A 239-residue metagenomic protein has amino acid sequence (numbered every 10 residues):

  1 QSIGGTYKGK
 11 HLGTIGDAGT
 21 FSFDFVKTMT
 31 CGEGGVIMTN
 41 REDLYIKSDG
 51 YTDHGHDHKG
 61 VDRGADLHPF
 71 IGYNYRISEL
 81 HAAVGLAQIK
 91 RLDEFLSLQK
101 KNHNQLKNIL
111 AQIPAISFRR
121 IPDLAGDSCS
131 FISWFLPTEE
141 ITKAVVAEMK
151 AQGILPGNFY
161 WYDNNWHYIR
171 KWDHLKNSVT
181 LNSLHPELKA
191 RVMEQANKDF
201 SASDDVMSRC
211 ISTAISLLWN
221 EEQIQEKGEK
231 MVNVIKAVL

Functional and structural regions predicted by a protein language model:
S2-K8, I15-F131: Active-site region of PLP-dependent enzymes
T39, W134-T138, I215-L217: Short beta-strand-to-loop capping motifs
Y45-I46, F118, K143, P156-F159: Acidic/polar loop patches that form or flank catalytic/metal-binding clefts of enzymes that bind anionic ligands
S48, K143-Q152, G228-M231: Short amphipathic alpha-helices in soluble, non-transmembrane regions that often serve as interface/regulatory elements
H56-G64, Q105-I109, V146-I211: Conserved PLP cofactor-binding pocket of PLP-dependent enzymes
E139-V145, N220-E226: Short, conserved charged micro-motifs
S212-E222: Proline-centric
K230-V238: C-terminal alpha-helix
